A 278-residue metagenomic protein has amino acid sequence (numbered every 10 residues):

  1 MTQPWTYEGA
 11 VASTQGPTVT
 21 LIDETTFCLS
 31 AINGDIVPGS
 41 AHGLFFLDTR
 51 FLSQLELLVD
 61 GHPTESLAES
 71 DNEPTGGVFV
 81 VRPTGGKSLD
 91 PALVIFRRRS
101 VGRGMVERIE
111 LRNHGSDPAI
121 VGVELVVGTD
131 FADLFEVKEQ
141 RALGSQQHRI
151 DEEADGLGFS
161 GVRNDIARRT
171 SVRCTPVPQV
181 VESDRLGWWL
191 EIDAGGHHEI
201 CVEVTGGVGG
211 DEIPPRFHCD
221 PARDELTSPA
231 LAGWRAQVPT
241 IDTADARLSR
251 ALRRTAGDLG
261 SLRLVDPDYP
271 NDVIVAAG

Functional and structural regions predicted by a protein language model:
M1-P91, V101-G104, S116, T129-E136 (+2 more regions): An extended acidic
P4, G104-V106, N113-G278: Acidic/polar, glycine-enriched structural segments that form the non-catalytic walls/loops of the carbohydrate-binding
D90, V94, I109, S183-R185: Short, solvent-exposed coil/turn segments
I95-R99: Hydrophobic/aromatic beta-strand elements that line small-molecule binding cavities or substrate pockets in beta-rich
